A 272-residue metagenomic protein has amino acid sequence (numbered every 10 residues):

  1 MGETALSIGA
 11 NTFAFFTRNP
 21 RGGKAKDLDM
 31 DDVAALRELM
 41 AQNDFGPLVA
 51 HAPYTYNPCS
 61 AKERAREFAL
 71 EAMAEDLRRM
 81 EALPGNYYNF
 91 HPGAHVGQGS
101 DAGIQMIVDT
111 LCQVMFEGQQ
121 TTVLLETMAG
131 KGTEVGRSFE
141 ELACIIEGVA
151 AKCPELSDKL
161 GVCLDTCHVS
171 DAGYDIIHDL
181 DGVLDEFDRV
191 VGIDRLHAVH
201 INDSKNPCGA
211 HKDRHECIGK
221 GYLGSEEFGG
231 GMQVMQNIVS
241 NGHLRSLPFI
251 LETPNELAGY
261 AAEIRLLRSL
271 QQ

Functional and structural regions predicted by a protein language model:
M1-A52, Y56-L77: N-terminal pre-domain/capping segments
A5, H51, A69, M80 (+5 more regions): Conserved, mostly hydrophobic/aromatic
N11-F16, G46-A50, G161-T166, I193-K205: Non-cysteine beta-strand/loop elements that form the S-adenosyl-L-methionine
R18-P20, P53-T55, G93-H95, E126-G132 (+3 more regions): Active-site beta-loop-alpha junctions enriched in small/polar residues
M30-A50, V108-Q120, I145-A150, S225-N241: Alpha-helix-loop-beta-strand connector modules within alpha/beta enzyme cores
Q42, P58-G161: Active-site acidic/histidine proton-transfer and metal-coordination neighborhood in alpha/beta enzyme cores
V135-F139, A143, S170-S246: Gly/Pro-rich active-site loop or hairpin
L257-Q272: C-terminal helical cap(s) of enzyme catalytic domains, especially alpha/beta-barrels
